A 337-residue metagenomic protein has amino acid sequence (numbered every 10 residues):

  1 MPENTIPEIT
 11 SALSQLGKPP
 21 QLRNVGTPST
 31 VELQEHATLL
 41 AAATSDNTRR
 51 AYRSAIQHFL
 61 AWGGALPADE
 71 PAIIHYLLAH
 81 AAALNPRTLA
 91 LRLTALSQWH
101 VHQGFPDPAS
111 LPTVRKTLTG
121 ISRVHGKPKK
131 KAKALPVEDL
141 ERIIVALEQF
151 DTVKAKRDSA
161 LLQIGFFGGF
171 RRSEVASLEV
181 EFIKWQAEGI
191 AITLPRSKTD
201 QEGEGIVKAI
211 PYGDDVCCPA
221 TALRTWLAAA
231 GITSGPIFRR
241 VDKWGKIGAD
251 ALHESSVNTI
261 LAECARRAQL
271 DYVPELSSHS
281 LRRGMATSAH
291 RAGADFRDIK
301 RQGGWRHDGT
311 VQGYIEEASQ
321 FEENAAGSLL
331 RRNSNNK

Functional and structural regions predicted by a protein language model:
P2-G17, V31: Extreme N-terminal leader/anchor segments
A12, N24-A37, A42-T44, T48-R50 (+5 more regions): Conserved catalytic core of the tyrosine transesterase superfamily
S45-W62: Hotspots on structured nucleic-acid-binding interfaces, especially in canonical RNA/DNA-binding domains
